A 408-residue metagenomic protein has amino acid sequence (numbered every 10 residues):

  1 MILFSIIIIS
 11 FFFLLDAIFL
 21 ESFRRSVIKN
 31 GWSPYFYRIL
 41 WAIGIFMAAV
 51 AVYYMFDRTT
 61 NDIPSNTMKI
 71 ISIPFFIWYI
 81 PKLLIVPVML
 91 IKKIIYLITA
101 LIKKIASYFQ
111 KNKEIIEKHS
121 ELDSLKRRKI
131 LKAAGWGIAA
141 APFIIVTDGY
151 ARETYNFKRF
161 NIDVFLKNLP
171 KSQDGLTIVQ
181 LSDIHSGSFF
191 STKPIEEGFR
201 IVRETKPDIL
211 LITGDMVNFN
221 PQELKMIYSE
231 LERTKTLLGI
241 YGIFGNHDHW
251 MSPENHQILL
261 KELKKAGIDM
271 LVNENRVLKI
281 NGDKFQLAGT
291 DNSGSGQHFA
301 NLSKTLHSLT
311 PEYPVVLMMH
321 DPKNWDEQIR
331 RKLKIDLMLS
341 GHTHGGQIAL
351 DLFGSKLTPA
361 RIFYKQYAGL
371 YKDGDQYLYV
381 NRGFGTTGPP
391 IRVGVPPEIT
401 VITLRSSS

Functional and structural regions predicted by a protein language model:
M1-T154: Non-catalytic terminal accessory segments
F160-N161, N168-S408: Soluble catalytic domains of enzymes that build or remodel membrane lipids, polysaccharides, and related
